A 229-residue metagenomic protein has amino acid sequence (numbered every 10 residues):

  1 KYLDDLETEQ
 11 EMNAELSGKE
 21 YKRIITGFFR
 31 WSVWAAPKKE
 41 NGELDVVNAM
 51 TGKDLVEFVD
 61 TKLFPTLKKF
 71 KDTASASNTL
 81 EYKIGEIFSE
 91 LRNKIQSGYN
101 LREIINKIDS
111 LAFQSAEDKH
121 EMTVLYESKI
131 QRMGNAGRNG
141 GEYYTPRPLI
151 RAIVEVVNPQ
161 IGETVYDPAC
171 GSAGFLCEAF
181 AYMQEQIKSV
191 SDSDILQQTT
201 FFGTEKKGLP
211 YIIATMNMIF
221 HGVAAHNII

Functional and structural regions predicted by a protein language model:
K1-I161, H226-I229: Non-catalytic, mostly N-terminal accessory regions of nucleic-acid modification and defense proteins
G140-I229: Conserved S-adenosyl-L-methionine
